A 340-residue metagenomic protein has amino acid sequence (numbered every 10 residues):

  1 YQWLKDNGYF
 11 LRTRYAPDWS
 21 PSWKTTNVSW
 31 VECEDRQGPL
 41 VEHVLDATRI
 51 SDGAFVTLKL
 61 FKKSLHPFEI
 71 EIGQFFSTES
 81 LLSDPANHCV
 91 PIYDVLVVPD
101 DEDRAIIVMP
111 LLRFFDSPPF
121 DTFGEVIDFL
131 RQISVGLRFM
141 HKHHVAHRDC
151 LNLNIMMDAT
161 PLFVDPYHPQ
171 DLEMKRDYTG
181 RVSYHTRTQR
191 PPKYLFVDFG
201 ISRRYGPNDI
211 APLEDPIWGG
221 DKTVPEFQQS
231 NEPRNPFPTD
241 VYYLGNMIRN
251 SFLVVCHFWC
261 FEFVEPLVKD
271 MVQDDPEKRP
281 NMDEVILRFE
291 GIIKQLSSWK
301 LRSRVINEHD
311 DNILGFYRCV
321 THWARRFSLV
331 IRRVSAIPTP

Functional and structural regions predicted by a protein language model:
K5-E102: ATP-binding glycine-rich loop module of kinase domains
L81-I133, G206: Conserved structural core of kinase catalytic domains
I133-M140, M271: Conserved hydrophobic alpha-helix
L137-F196: Catalytic-loop of the protein kinase fold
W259-D274: Conserved C-terminal C-lobe helix
Q273-W299: Terminal C-lobe "cap" of eukaryotic-type protein kinase domains
S298-P340: Regulatory extensions appended to serine/threonine kinase catalytic cores
